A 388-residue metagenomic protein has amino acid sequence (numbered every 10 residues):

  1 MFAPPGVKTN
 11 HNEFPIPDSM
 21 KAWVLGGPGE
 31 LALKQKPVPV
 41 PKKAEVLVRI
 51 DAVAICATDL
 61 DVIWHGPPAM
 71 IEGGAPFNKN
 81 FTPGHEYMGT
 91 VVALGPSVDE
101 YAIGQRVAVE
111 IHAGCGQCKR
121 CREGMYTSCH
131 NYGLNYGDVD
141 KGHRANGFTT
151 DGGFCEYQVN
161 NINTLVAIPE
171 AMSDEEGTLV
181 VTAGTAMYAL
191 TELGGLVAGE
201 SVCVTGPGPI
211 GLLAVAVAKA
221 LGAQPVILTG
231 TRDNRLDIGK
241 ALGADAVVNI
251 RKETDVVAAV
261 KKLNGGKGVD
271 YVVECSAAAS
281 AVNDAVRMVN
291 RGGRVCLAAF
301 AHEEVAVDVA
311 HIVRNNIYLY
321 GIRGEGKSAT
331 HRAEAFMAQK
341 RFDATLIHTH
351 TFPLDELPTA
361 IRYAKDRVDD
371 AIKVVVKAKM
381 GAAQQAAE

Functional and structural regions predicted by a protein language model:
M1-M88, G152, E156, N160 (+1 more regions): Short N-terminal strand-loop motif that marks the start of NAD(P)H/FAD-dependent oxidoreductase cofactor-binding domains
F2-D18, N283-R287, K327-E388: C-terminal hydrophobic helical "lid"/dimerization subdomain of Rossmann-like NAD(P)H-dependent oxidoreductases
P39-V53, P68-R122, T127, P169-A171: Glycine-rich beta-strand-centered segment in the early N-terminal region that forms part of a ligand/cofactor-binding
C56, G73, E110-N163: Cysteine-cluster motifs in flexible loop/terminal segments that predominantly coordinate metals
K141-C155, E170-E192, V204-L213: A glycine-rich, Thr/Ser-enriched phosphate-binding loop motif common to dinucleotide/cofactor-binding enzymes
M172-S173, G195-S201, K267: Short helix-loop-beta connector
V204-P207, K219-D284: Adenosine-nucleotide cofactor-binding segment
A223, K240, D245, A279-R341 (+1 more regions): Glycine-rich phosphate-binding loop and adjacent beta-alpha segment of Rossmann(oid) nucleotide-cofactor-binding
